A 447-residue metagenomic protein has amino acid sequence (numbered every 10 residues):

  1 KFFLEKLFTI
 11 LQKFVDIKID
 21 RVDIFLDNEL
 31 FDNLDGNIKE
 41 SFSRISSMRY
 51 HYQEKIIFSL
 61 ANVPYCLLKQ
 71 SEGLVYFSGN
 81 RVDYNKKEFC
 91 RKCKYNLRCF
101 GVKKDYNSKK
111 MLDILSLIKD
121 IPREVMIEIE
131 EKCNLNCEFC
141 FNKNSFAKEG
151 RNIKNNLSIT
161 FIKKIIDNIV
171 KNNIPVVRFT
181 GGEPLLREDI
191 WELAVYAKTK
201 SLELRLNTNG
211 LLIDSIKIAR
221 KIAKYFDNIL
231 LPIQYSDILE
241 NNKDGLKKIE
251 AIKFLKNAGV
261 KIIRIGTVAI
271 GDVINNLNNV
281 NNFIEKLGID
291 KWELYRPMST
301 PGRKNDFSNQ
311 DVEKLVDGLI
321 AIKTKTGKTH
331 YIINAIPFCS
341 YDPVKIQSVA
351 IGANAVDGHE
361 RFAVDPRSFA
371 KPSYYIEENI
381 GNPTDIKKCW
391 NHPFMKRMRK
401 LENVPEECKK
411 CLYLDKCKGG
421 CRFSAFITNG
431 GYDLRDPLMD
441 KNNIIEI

Functional and structural regions predicted by a protein language model:
K1-I24, I159-T180, R187-N309: Radical SAM/AdoMet-radical enzyme domain recognition
R21, K39-L115, A258-V260, D311-V344 (+1 more regions): C-terminal accessory region of radical SAM enzymes
C99-V102, D120-I159: Canonical Radical SAM [4Fe-4S] cluster-binding loop centered on the CxxxCxxC motif and its immediate flanking residues
K103-L117, K154-S158, S424-D440: Short cysteine/histidine-rich metal-coordination sites, predominantly Zn2+-binding motifs
L112-E124, E128, K164-G181, L434-I447: Short Fe-S-cluster ligation motifs
P343-A353: Short, basic/aromatic recognition patches
A355-H359: Short, small/polar residue-rich loop motifs at catalytic or cofactor-binding pockets
V364-D365: Short, acidic, Ser/Thr-enriched surface-loop or helix-capping motifs
